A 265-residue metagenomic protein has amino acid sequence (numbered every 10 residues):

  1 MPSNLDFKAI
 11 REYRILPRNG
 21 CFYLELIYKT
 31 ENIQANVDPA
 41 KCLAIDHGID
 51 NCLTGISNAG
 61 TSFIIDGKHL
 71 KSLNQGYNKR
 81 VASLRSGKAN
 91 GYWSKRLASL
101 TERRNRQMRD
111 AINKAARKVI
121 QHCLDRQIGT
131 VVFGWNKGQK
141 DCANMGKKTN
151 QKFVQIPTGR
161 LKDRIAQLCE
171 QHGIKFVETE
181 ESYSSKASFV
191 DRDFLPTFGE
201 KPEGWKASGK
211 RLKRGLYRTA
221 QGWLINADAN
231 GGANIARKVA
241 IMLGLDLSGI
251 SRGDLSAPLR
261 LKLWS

Functional and structural regions predicted by a protein language model:
M1-S3: Beta-strand/loop nucleic-acid-binding surfaces
L5-F7: Extracellular/lumenal carbohydrate-interaction signature centered on repeated Trp-anchored short motifs
A9, P17-S265: Positively charged, helix-rich recognition surfaces that bind polyanionic ligands
Y13: Glycine-rich phosphate-binding "P-loop"
